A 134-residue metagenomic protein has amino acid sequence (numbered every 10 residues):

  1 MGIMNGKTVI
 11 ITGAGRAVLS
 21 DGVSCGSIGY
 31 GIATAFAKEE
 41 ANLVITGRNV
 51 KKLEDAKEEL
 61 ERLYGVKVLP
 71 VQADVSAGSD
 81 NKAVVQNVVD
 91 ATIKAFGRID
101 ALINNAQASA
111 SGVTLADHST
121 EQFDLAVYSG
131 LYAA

Functional and structural regions predicted by a protein language model:
G2-V44: Canonical Rossmann dinucleotide-binding motif of NAD(H)/NADP(H)-dependent dehydrogenases/reductases, specifically
T8, D100-A101, D124: Conserved catalytic-site loops of classical short-chain dehydrogenases/reductases
E39-D55: Conserved glycine-rich Rossmann-like NAD(P)H-binding loop of the short-chain dehydrogenase/reductase
E61-D80: Rossmann-fold cofactor-recognition segment
A77-K94: Conserved Rossmann-fold cofactor-binding substructure of NAD(P)-dependent oxidoreductases
N105-S111: Conserved NAD(P)H cofactor-binding loop of Rossmann-fold oxidoreductase domains
V113-L115, S119-D124: Substrate-binding pocket helix/loop in short-chain dehydrogenase/reductase
L131-Y132: Ankyrin-repeat alpha-helix packing hotspot
